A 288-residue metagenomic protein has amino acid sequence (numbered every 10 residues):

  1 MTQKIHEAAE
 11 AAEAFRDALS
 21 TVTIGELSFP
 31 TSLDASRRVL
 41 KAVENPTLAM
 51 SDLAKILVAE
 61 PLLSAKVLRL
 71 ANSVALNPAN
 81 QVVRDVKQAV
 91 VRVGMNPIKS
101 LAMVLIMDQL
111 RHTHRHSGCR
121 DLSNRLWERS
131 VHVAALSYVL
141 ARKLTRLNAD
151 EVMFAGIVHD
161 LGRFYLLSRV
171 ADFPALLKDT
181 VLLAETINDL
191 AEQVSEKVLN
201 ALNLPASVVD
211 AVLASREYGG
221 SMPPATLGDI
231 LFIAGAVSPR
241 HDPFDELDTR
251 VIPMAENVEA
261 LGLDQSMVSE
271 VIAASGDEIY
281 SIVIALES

Functional and structural regions predicted by a protein language model:
M1-I157, L161, Y165-D172, K178-A255: Conserved alpha-helical "signature site" that marks functionally important helical segments or helix/loop junctions
M1-V22, N257-S288: Terminal helices and disordered tails flanking the catalytic cores of nucleotide-processing hydrolases
